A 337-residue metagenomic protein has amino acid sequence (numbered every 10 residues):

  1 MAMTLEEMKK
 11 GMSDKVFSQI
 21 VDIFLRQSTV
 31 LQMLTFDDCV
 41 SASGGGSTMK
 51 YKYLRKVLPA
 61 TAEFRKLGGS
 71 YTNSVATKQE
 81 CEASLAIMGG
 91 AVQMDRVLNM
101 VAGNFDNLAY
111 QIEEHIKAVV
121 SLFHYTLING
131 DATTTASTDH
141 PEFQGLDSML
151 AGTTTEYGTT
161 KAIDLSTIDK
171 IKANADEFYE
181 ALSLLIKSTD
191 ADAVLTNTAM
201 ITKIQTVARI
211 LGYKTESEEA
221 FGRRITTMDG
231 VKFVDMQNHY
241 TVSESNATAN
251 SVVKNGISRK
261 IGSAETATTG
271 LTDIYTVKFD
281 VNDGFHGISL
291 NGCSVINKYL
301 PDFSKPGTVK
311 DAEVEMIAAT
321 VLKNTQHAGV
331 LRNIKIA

Functional and structural regions predicted by a protein language model:
M1-K254, S258, G262-A337: Flexible, glycine/threonine- and acidic-rich loop/arm segments that mediate assembly and lattice contacts in viral
